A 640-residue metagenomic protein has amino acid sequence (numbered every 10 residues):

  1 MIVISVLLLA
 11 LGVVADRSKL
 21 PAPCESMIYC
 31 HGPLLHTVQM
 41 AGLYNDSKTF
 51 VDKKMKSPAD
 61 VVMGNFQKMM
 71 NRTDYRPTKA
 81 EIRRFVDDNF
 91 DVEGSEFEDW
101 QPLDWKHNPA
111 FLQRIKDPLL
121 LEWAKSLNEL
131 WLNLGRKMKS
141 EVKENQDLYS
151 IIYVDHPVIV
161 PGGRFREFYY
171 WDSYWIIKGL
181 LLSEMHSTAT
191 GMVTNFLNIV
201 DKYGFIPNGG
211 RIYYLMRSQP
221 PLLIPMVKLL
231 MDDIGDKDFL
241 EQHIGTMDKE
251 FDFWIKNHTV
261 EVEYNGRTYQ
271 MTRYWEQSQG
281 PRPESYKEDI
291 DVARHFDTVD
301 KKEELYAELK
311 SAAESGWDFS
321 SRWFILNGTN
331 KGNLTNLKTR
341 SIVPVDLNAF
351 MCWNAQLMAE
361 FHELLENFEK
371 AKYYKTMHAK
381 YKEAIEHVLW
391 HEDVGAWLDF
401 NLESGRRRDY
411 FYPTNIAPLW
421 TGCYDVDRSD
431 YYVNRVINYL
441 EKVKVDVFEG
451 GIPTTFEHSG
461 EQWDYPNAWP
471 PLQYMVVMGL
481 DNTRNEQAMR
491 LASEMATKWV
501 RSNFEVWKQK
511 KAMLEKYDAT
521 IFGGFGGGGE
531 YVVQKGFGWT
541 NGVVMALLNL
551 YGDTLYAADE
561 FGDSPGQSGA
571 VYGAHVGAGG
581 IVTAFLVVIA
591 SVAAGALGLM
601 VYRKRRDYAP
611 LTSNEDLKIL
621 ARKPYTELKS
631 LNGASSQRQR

Functional and structural regions predicted by a protein language model:
M1-A15, V592-G595: Cleavable N-terminal signal peptides of Sec/SRP-targeted secreted and luminal proteins
Y29-V38, L43-F165, G191-L197, Y203-G210 (+3 more regions): Extended glycan-interaction surfaces of carbohydrate-active proteins
Y169-F196, T414-V426, Y474-E486, A496: Alpha-helical support elements that line or immediately flank enzyme active sites and cofactor-binding pockets
V200-H243: Aromatic/His-enriched, Gly/Pro-containing loop or helix-boundary segments that lie immediately adjacent to catalytic
L230-Q242, M358-Y373, N482-R490: Inter-helical turn/loop segments and adjacent helix faces that build the functional surface of alpha-helical bundle
S564-I589: Extracellular juxtamembrane-to-transmembrane boundary of type I single-pass membrane glycoproteins
I589-R605: Single-pass type I membrane-protein transmembrane alpha-helix
R606-R640: Cytoplasmic C-terminal tails of single-pass
